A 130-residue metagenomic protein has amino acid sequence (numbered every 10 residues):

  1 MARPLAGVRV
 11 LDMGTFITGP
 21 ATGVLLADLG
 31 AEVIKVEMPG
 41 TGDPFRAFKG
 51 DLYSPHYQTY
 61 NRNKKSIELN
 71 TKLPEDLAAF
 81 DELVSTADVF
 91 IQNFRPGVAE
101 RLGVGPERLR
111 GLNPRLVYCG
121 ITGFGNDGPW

Functional and structural regions predicted by a protein language model:
M1-W130: N-terminal helix-loop segment corresponding to the beta1-alpha1 unit of nucleotide/adenylate-binding folds
